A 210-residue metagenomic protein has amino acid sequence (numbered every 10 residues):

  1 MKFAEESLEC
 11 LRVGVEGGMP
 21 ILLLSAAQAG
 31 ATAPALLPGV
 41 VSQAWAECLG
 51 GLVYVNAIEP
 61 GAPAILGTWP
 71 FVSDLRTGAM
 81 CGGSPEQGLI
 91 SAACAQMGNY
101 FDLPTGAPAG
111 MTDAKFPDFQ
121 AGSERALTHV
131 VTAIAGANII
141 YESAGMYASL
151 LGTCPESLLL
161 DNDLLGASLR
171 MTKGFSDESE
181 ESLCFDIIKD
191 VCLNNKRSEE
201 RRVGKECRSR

Functional and structural regions predicted by a protein language model:
M1-D161: Glycine-rich anion/phosphate-binding loop at the beta-strand->alpha-helix junction
E156-R210: Catalytic-core signal marking the mid-to-C-terminal active-site face
